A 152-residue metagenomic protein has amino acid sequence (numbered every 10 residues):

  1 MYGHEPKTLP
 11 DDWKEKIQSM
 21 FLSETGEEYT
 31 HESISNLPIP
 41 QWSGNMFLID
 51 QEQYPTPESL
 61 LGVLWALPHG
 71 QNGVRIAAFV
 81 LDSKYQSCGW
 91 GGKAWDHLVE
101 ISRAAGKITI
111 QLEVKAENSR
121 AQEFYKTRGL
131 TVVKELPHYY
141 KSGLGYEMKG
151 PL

Functional and structural regions predicted by a protein language model:
M1-Q86, G92-H97, I101, A105 (+1 more regions): Acetyl-CoA-dependent GNAT
L81, V114-K115: Aromatic-flanked redox-active Cys/Sec active sites in thiol-based oxidoreductases, especially the WC-centered
A94, N118-A121: Conserved short alpha-helix immediately C-terminal to the canonical SAM/SAH-binding motif I of Rossmann-like
H97, E123-F124: Structural preference for long, well-ordered alpha-helical segments within the folded cores of structured domains
I108, K115-S119, R128, H138-L152: C-terminal "cap" of GNAT-fold acetyltransferases
K126-K134: Conserved acetyl-CoA-binding loop of GNAT-fold acetyltransferases
